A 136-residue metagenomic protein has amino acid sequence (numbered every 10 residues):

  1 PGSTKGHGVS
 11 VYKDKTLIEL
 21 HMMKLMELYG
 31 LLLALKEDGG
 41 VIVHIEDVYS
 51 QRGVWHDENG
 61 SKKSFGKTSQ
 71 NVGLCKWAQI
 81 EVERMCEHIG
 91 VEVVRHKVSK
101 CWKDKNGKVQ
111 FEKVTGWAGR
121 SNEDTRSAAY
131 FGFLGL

Functional and structural regions predicted by a protein language model:
G2-L136: Phosphate- and other anionic-substrate recognition elements at nucleic-acid/protein interfaces
